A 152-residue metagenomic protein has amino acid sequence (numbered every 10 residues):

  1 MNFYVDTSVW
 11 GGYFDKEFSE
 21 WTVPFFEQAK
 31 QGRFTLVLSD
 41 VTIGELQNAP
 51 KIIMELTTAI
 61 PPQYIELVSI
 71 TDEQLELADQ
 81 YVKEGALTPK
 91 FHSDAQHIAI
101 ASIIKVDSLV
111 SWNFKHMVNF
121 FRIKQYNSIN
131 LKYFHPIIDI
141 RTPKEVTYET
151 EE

Functional and structural regions predicted by a protein language model:
M1, D15, I43-G44, I104-E152: Acidic, PIN/NYN-like endoribonuclease modules and their adjacent C-terminal/linker elements
M1-L38, G44-A59, I65, K83-P89 (+2 more regions): Short, well-structured N-terminal submotif of metal-dependent ribonuclease cores
T22, P61, S93, H116 (+1 more regions): Residue-level detector of alpha-helical recognition elements and their boundaries
A29-K30, D72-E73, D94-A95, S128 (+1 more regions): Short, charged/polar low-complexity linear motifs in solvent-exposed/disordered segments
V37, V68, D139-R141: General small-molecule cofactor/ligand-binding pocket signal
E66-Q125, T147: Active-site neighborhoods of divalent-metal-dependent phosphate/nucleic-acid chemistry enzymes
